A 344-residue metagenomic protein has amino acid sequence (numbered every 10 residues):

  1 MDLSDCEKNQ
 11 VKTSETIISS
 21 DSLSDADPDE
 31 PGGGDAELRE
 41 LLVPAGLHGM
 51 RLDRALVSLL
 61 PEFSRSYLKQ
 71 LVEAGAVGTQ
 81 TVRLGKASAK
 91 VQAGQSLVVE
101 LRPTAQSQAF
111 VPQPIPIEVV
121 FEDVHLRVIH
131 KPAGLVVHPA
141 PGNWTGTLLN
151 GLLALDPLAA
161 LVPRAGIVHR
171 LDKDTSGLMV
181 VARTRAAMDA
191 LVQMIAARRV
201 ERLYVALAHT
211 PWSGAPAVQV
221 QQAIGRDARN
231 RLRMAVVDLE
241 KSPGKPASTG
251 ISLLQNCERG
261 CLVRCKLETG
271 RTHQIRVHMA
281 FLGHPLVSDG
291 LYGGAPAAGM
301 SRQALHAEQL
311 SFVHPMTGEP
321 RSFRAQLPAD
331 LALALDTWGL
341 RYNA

Functional and structural regions predicted by a protein language model:
M1-A344: RNA pseudouridine synthases
